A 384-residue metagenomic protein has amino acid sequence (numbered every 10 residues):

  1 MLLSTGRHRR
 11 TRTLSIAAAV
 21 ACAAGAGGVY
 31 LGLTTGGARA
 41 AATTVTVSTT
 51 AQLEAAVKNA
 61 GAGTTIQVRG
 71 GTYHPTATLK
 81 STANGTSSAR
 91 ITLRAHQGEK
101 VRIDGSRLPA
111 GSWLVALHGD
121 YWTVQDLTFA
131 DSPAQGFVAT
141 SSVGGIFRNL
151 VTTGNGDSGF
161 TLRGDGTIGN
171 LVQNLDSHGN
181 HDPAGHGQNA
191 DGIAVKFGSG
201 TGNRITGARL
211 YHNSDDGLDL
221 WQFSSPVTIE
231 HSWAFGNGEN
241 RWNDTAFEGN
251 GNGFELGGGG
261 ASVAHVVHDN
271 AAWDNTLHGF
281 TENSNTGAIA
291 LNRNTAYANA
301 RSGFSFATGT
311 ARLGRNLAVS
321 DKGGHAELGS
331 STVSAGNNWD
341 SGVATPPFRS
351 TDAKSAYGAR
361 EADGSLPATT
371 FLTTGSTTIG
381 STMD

Functional and structural regions predicted by a protein language model:
L2-V20: N-terminal export and membrane-targeting signals
R7-H8, A26-T44: C-terminal region of N-terminal signal peptides and the immediate post-cleavage residues of exported proteins
V20-A26: Hydrophobic core
T43, I193, G309-D384: Acidic, glycine- and Ser/Thr-rich low-complexity intrinsically disordered tracts in extracellular/secreted proteins
T46-S48, Q67-T76, A83-A134, H181: Right-handed parallel beta-helix/beta-spiral solenoid domain characteristic of secreted/periplasmic
L53-N59, H74-N84, D104-G105, S284 (+1 more regions): Short, T/G/N/S-enriched strand-turn elements that build extracellular solenoid repeat scaffolds
T78-S81, G105-V115, D131-V138, G154-G164 (+6 more regions): Extracellular beta-strand/beta-solenoid scaffold signature
R90, H96-E99, D120-D131, V143-G156 (+8 more regions): Right-handed parallel beta-helix
